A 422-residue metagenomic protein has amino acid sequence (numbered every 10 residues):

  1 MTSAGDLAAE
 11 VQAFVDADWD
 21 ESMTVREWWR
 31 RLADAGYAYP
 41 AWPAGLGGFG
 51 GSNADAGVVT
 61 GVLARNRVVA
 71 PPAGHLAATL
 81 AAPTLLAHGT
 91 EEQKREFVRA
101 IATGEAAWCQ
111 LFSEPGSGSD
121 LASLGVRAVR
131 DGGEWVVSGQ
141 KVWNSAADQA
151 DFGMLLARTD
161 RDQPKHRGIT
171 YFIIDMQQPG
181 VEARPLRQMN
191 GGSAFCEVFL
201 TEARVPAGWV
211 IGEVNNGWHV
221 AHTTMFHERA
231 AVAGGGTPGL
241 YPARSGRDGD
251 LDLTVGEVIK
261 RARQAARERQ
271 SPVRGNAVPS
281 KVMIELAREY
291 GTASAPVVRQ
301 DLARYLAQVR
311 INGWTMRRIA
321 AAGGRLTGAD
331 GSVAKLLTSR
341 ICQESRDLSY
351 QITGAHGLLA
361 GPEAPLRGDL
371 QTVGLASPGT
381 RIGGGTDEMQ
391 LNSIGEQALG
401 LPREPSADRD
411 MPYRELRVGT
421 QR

Functional and structural regions predicted by a protein language model:
M1-L76, R95-A100, R261-A262, Q270 (+4 more regions): Amphipathic, small/basic residue-rich leader segments at the start of a protein or domain
D16, D20, N144, R325 (+1 more regions): Alpha-helix capping/hinge segments and adjacent helical runs
D34-G104, A146-F152, V309, M316 (+3 more regions): Internal helix-loop-helix
G51-S52, D120-A122, A146-D151, K165-G168 (+2 more regions): Short glycine/proline-enriched turns and hinge-like loops at secondary-structure junctions
G104-F112, L156: A short, Trp-centered hydrophobic/proline-enriched beta-strand micro-motif
V126-V129: A structural signal for short hydrophobic beta-strand segments in well-ordered beta-sheet cores
E134, S138-L186, A194-F199, A221-H222: A short core secondary-structure module
V181-V309, T380, G419-R422: Glycine-rich beta->alpha junctions and the first turn(s) of the following alpha-helix
